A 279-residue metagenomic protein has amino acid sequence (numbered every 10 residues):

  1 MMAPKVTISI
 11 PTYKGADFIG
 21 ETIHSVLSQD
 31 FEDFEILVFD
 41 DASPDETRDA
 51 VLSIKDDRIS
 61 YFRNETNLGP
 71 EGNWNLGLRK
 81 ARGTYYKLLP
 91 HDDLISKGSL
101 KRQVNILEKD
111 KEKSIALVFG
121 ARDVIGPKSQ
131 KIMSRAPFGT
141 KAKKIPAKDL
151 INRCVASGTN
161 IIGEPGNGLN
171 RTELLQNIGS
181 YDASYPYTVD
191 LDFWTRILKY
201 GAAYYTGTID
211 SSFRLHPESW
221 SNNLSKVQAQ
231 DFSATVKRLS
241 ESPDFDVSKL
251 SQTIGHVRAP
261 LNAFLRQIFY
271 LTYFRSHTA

Functional and structural regions predicted by a protein language model:
M1-L27: N-proximal low-complexity "stem/linker" segments adjacent to membrane-targeting elements
A3-V6, L27-V38, E46, R58-S60: Short loop->beta transition adjacent to catalytic acidic/histidine clusters or analogous donor-positioning motifs
I8, R79, S96, G120 (+2 more regions): Conserved nucleotide-sugar donor-binding catalytic segment
G20, D45-S53, L94, G98: Acidic helix N-cap motif at the loop->helix transition within catalytic regions of sugar-transfer enzymes
S25, D40-D49, T66, P90: A conserved acidic beta->alpha catalytic loop
N64-A81, L94: Glycine-rich, basic loop-to-helix element that forms the pyrophosphate-binding segment of sugar-nucleotide handling
Y86: Short aromatic/hydrophobic "clamp" motif used to bind/position activated sugar donors
G98-S134: Conserved donor NDP-sugar-binding/catalytic core segment of glycosyltransferases
